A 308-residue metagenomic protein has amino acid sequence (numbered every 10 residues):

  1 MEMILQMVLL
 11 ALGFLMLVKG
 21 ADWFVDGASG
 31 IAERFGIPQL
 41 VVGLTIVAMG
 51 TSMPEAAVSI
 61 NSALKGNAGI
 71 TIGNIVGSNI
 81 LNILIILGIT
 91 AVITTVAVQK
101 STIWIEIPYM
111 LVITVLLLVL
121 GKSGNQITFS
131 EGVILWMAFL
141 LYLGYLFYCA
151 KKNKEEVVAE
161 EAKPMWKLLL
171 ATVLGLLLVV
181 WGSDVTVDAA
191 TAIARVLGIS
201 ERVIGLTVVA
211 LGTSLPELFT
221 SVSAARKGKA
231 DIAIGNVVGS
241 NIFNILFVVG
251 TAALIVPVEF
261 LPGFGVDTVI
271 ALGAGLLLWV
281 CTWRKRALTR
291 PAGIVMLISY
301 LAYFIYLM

Functional and structural regions predicted by a protein language model:
M1-M308: Hydrophobic alpha-helical segments, chiefly the membrane-spanning helices and signal/signal-anchor peptides
